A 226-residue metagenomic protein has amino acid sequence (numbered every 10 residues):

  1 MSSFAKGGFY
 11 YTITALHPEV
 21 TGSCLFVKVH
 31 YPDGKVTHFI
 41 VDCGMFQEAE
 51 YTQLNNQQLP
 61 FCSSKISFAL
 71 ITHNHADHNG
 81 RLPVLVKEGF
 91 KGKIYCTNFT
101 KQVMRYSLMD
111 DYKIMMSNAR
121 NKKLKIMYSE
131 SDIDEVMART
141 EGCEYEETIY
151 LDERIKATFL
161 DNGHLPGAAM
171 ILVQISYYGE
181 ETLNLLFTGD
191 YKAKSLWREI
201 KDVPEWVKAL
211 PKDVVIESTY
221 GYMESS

Functional and structural regions predicted by a protein language model:
S2-L70, H75-N79, V84-S226: His/Asp/Glu-rich metal-coordinating catalytic cores of metallo-dependent phosphodiesterases/hydrolases acting on
